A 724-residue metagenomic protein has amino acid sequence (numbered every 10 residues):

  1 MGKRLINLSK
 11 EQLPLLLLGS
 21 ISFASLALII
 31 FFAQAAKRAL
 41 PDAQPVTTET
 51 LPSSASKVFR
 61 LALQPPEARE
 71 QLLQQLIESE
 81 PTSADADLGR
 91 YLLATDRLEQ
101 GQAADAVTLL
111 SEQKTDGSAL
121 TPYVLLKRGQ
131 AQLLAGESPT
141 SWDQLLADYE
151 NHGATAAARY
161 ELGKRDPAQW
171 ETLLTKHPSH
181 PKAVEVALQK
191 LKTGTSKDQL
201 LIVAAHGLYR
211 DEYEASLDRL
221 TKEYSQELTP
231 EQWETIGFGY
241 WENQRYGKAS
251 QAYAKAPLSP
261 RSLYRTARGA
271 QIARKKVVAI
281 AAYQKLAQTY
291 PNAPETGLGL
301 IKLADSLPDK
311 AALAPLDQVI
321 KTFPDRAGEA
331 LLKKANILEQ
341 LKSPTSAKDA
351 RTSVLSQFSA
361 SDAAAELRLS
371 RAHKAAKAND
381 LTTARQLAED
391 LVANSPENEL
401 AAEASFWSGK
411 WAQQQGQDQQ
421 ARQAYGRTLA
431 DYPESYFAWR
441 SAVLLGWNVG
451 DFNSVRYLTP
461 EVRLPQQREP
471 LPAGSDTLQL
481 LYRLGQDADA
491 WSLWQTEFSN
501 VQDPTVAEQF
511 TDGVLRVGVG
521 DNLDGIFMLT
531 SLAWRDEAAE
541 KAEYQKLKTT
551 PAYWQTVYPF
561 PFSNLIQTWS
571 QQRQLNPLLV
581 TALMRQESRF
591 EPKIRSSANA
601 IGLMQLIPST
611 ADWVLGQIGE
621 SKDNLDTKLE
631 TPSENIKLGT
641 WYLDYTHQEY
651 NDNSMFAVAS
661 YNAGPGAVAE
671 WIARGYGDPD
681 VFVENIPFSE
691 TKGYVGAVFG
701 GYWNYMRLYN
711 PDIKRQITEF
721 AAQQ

Functional and structural regions predicted by a protein language model:
E11-L15, F23-L109, A119, Y123-L126 (+7 more regions): N-terminal leader/linker segments that initiate helical-solenoid repeat arrays
S54-K57, L93, R128, L162 (+10 more regions): Structural register within alpha-helical repeat arrays
P66, A103, S138, P167-W170 (+9 more regions): TPR-repeat structural position
R69, A106, S138-S141, A249 (+7 more regions): Single-residue signature of alpha-solenoid repeat helices
L76-A86, Q113-P122, L145-A158, L173-V186 (+13 more regions): Short solvent-exposed coil/turn linkers within tandem alpha-helical repeat scaffolds
R97, Q132, D166, G207-L208 (+8 more regions): Residue at a conserved register position within TPR or TPR-like alpha-solenoid repeats
Q100, A135, R210-D211, N243 (+8 more regions): Structural motif corresponding to the intra-repeat A-B loop/turn of tetratricopeptide repeats
L332, L341, E366, K374 (+7 more regions): Catalytic glycan-binding domains that act on GlcNAc-containing polysaccharides
